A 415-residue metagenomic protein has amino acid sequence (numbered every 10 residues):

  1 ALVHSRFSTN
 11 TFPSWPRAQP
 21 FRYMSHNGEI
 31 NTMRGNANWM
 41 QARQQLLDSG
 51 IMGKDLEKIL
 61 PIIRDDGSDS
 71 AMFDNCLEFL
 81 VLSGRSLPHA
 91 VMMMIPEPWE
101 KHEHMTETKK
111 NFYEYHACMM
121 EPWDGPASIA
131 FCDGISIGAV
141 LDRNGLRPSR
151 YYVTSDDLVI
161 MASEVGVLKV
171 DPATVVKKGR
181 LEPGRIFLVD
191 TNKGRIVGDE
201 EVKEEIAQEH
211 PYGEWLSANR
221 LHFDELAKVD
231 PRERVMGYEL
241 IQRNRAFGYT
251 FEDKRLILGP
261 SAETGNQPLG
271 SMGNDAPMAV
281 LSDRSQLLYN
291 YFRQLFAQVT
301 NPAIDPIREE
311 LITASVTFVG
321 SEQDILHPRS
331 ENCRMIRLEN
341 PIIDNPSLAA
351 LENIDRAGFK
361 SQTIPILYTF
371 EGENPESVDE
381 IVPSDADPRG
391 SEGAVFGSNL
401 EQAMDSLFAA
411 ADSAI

Functional and structural regions predicted by a protein language model:
A1-E331, I354: Conserved short alpha-helical segments that host acidic/polar catalytic motifs at enzyme active sites
M24-G35, A403-I415: Extended, hydrophobic alpha-helical segments in both membrane/secreted and soluble proteins
Q294, Q298, P302, R308-A414: Active-site cores of enzymes that catalyze phosphoryl transfer or operate on phosphate-rich substrates
